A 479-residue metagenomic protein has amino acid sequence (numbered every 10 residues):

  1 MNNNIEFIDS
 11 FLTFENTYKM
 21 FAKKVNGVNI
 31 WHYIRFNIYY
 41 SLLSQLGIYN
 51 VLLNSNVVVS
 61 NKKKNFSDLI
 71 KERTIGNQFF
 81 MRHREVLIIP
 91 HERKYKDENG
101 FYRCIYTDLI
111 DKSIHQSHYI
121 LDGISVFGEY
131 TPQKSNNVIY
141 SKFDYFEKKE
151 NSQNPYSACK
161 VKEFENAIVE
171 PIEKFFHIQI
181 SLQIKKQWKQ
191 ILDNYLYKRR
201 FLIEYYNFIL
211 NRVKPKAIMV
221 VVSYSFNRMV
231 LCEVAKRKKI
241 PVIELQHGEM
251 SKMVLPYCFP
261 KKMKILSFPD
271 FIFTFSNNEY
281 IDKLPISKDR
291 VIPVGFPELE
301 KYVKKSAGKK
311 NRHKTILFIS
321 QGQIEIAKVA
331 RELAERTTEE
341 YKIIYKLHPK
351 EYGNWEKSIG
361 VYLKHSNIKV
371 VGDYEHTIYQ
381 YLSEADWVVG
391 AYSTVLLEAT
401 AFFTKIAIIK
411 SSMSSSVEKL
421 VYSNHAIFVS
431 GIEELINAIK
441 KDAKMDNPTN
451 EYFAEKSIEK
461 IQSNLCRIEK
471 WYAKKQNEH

Functional and structural regions predicted by a protein language model:
M1-H479: Catalytic-core helical/loop segments in enzymes performing group transfer/polymerization on anionic/lipid-linked
